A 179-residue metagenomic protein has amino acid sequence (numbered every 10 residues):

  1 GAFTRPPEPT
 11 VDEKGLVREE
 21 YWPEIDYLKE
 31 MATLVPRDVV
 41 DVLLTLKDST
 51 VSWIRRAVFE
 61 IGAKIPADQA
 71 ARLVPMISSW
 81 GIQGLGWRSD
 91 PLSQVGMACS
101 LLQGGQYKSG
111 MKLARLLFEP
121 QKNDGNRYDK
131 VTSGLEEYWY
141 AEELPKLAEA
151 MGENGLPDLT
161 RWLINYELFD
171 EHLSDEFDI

Functional and structural regions predicted by a protein language model:
G1-I179: Non-catalytic all-alpha helical scaffold/repeat segments
